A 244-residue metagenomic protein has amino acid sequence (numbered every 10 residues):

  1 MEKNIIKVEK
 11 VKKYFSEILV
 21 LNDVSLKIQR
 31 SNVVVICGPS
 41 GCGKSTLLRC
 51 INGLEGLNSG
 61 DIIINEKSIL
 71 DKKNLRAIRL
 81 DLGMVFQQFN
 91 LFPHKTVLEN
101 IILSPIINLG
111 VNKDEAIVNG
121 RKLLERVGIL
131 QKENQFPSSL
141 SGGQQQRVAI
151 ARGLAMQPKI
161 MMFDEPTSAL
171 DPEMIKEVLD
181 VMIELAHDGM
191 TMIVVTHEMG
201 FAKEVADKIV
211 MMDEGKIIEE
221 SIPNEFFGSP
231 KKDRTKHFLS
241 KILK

Functional and structural regions predicted by a protein language model:
K3-I6, K12-P223: ABC family nucleotide-binding domain
E220, N224-K244: C-terminal boundary and immediately downstream tail of ABC-type ATPase nucleotide-binding domains
